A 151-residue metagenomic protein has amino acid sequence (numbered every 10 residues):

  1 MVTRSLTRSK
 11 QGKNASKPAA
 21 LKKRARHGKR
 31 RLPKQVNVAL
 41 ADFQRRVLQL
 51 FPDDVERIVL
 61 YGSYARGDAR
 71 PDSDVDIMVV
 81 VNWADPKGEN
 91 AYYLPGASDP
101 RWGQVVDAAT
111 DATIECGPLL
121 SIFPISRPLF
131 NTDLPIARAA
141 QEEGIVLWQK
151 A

Functional and structural regions predicted by a protein language model:
V2-V59, R66-D72, V81-A151: Catalytic core of pol beta-like nucleotidyltransferases
I77-V79: Short beta-strand->loop micro-motif that forms the acidic, two-metal-ion catalytic signature in nucleotide-processing
